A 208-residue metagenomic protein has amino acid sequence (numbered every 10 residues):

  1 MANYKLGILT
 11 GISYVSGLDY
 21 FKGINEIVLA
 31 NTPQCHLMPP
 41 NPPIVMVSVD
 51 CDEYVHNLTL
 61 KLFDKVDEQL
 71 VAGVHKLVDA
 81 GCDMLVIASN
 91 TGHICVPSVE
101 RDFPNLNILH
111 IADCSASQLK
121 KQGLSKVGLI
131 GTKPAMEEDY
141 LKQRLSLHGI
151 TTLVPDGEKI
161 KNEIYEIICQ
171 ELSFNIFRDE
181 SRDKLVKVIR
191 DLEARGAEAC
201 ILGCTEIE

Functional and structural regions predicted by a protein language model:
M1-E208: Non-catalytic structural scaffold of enzyme domains
